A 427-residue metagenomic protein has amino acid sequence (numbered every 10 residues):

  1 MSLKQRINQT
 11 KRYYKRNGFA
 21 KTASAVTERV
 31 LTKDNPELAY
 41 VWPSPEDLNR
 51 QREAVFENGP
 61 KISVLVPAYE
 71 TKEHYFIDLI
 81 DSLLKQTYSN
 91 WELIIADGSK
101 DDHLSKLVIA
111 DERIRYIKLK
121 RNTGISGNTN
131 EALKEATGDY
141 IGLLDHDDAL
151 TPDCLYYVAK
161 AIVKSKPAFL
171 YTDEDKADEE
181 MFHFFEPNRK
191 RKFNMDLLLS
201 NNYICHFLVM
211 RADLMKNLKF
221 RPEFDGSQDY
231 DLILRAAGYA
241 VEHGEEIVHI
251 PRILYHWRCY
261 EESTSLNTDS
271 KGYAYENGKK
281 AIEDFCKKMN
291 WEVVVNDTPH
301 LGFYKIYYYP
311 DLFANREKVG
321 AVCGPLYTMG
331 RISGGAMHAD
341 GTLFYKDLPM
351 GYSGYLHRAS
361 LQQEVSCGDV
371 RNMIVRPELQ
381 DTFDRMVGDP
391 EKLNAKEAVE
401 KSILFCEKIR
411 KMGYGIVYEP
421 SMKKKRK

Functional and structural regions predicted by a protein language model:
R12-S82, D297-L312: N-proximal low-complexity "stem/linker" segments adjacent to membrane-targeting elements
I80-N90: Short, acidic, metal-binding catalytic loop of nucleotide-sugar glycosyltransferases
S89, D97-S105, R121: A conserved acidic beta->alpha catalytic loop
L119-A136: Glycine-rich, basic loop-to-helix element that forms the pyrophosphate-binding segment of sugar-nucleotide handling
S126, F184-M215, D225, T328 (+1 more regions): A recurrent flexible, glycine/aromatic-enriched loop bordering the glycosyltransferase active site that acts as
I141: Short aromatic/hydrophobic "clamp" motif used to bind/position activated sugar donors
D153-F184, Y260, F313-G341: Conserved donor NDP-sugar-binding/catalytic core segment of glycosyltransferases
N194-K280, D369-V370, V375, D381-N394: Conserved nucleotide-sugar donor-binding catalytic segment
